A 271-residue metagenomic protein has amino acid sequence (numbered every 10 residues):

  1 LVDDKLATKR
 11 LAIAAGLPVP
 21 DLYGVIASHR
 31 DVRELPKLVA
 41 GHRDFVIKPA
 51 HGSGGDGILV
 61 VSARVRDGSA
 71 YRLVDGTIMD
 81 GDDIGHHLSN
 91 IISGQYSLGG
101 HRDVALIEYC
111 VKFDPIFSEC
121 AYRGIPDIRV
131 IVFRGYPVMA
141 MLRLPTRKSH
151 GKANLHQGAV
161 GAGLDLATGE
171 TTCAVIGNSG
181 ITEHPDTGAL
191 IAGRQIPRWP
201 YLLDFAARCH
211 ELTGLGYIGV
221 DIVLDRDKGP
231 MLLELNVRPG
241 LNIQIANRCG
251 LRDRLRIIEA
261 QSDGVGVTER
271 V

Functional and structural regions predicted by a protein language model:
L1-D44, P49-V74: Conserved N-proximal alpha/beta basic substrate-recognition cap immediately N-terminal to, or forming the N-lobe
G41-R43, R72-I176: Phosphate-binding site of ATP-dependent enzymes
S53, P145-K148, R238-G240: Short, surface-exposed beta-strand-loop junctions and turns on beta-sheet-rich folds
S53, R123, R134-V138, L215-Y217 (+1 more regions): Coil-to-beta-strand transition motifs
I58, K148-Q157, N242-N247: A short, polar/proline- and glycine-enriched secondary-structure boundary/capping micro-motif
S62-D67, V132-Y136, L166-T168, R226-K228: Short acidic-glycine loop/turn motifs at beta-strand connectors
R129, D221-V223: Short, surface-exposed charged micro-motifs
E183-Y201, E211-L215, L224-V271: C-terminal active-site "lid" helix and adjoining low-complexity regulatory extension at the edge of ATP-using catalytic
